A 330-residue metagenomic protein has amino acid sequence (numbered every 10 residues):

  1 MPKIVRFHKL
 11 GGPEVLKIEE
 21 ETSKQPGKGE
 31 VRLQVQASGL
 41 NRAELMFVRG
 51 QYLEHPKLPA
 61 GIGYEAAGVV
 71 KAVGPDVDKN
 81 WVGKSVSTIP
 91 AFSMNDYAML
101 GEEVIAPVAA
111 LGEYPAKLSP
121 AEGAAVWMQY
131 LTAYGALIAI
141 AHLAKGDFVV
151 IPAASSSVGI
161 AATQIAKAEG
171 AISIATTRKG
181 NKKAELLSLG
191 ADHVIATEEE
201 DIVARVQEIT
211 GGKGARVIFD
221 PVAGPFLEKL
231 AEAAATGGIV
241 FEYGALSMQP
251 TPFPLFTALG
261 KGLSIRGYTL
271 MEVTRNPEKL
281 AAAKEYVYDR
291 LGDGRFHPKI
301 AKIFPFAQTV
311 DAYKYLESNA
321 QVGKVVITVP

Functional and structural regions predicted by a protein language model:
P2, R295-K302, V310-P330: C-terminal capping/lid region of NAD(P)-dependent oxidoreductase domains
T22-G39, Q51-F92: Glycine-rich beta-strand-centered segment in the early N-terminal region that forms part of a ligand/cofactor-binding
K79, T88-A153: NAD(P)H dinucleotide-binding glycine-rich loop of Rossmann-like/cofactor-binding domains, especially the beta1-alpha1
S85, F148, I172, G238-I239 (+1 more regions): Short glycine-centered segments of the SAM/dcSAM-binding site in methyltransferase folds
S87, V150, I218-F219, F241: N-terminal Rossmann-like NAD(P) cofactor-binding module of classical short-chain dehydrogenase/reductase
N95-Y97, T177, P225-R295, T328-P330: Glycine-rich phosphate-binding loop and adjacent beta-alpha segment of Rossmann(oid) nucleotide-cofactor-binding
A124-E200: Mid-domain Rossmann-like dinucleotide-binding core that forms the NAD(H)/NADP(H) cofactor-binding site
D201-G212: Short amphipathic alpha-helix with an adjacent loop that forms part of the alpha/beta core around
